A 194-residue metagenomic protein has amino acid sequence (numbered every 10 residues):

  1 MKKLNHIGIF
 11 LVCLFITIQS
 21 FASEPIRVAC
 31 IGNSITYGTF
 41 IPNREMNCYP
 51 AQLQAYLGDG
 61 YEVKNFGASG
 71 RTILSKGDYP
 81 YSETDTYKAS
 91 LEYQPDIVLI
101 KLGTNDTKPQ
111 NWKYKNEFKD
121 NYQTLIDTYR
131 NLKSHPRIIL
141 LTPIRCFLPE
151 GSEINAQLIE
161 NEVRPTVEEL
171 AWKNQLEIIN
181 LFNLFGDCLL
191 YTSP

Functional and structural regions predicted by a protein language model:
M1-G8: Bacterial N-terminal signal peptides that target proteins for export
G8-T17: Bacterial N-terminal signal peptides
S20-A22: Boundary at the C-terminal end of the N-terminal hydrophobic targeting segment
P25-C30, I35-Q123: Conserved SGNH/GDSL esterase-like catalytic core that processes O-acyl groups on lipids and polysaccharides
Y122-I126, R164: Generic structural signal for well-ordered alpha-helices, preferentially at hydrophobic/aromatic core positions
K133-R137: A short helix->loop->beta-strand "cap" motif at the edges of active sites that frequently abuts
R145-F182: Substrate-gating cap/lid alpha-helix
Y191-P194: Conserved small/polar residues in nucleotide/adenosyl-binding loops
